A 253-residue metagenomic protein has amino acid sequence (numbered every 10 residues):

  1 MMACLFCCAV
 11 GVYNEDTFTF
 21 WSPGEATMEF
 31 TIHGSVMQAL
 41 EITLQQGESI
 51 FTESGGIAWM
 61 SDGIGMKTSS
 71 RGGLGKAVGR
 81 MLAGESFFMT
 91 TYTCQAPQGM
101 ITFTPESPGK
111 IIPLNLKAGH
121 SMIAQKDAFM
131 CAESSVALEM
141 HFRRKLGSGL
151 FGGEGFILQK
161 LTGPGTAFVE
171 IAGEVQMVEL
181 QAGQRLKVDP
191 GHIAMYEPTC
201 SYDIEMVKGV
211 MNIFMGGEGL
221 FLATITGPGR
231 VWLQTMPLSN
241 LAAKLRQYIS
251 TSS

Functional and structural regions predicted by a protein language model:
M1-M2: Methionine residue identity
L5-C8, V12-T27: Short, Lys/Arg-enriched N-terminal segments with co-localized hydrophobic residues within the first ~10-30 amino acids
T27-S253: Composition-driven recognition of glycine/serine/threonine/acidic- and proline-rich low-complexity segments and repeats
